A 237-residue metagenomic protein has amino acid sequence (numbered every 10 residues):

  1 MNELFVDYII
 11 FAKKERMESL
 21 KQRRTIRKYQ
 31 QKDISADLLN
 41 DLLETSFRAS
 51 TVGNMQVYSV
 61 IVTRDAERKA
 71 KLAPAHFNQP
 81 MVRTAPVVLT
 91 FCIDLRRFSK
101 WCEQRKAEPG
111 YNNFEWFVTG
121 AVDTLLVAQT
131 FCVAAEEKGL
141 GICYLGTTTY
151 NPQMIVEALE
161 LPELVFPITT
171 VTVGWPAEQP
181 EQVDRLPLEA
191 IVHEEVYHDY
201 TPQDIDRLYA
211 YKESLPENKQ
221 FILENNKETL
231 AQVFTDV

Functional and structural regions predicted by a protein language model:
M1-V237: Acidic, surface-exposed loops and disordered segments
